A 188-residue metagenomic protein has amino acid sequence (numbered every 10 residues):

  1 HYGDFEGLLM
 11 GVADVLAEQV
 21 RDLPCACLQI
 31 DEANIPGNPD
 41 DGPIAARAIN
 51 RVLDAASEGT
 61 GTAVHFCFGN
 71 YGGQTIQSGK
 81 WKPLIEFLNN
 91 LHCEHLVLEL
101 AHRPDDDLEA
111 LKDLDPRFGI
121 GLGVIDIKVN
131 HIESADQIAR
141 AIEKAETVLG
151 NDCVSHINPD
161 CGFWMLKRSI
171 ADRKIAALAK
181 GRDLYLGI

Functional and structural regions predicted by a protein language model:
H1-I188: Domain-level signal for soluble alpha/beta catalytic cores
